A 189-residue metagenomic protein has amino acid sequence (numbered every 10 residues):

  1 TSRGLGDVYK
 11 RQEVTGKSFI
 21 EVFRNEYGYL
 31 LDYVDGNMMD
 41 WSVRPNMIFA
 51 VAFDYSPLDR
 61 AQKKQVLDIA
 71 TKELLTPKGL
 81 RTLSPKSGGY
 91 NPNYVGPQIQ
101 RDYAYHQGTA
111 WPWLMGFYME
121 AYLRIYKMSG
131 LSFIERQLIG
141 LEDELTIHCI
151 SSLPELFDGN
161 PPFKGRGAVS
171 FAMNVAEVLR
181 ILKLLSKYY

Functional and structural regions predicted by a protein language model:
T1-Y9: Single conserved hydrophobic/aromatic residue that forms the stacking wall/gate of nucleotide- or nucleobase-binding
D7, Y126-S129, H148: Short helix-adjacent coil turns
V14-W111, I139-Y189: Extended glycan-interaction surfaces of carbohydrate-active proteins
F53, A121-R124, M128, I181: Core register positions within helices of long alpha-helical scaffolds
